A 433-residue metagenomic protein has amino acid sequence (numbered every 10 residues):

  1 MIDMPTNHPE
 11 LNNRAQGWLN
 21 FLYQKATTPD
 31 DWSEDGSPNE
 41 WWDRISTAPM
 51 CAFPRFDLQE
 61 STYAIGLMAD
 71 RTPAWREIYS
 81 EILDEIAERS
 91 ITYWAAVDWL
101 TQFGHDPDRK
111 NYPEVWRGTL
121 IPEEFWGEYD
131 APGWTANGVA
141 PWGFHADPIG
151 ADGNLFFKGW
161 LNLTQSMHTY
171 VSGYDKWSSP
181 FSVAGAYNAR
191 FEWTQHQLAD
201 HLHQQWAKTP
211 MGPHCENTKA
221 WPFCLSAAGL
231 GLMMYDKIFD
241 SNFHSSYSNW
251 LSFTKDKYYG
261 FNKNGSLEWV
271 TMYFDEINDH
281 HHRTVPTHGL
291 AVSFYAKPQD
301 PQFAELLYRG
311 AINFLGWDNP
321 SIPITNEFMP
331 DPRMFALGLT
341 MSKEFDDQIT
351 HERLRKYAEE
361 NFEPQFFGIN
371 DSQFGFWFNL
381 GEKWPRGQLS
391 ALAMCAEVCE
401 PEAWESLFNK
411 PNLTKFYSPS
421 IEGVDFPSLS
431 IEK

Functional and structural regions predicted by a protein language model:
M1-S46, M50-L58, T62, L67 (+4 more regions): Terminal, non-catalytic domain-edge segments
I2-T6, R44-I86, P210-D240, S248-S252 (+1 more regions): Extended hydrophobic/aromatic-rich secondary-structure runs
H8, N12-Y23, T62, R76-W94 (+8 more regions): Hydrophobic core segments within long, regular secondary-structure runs in both alpha- and beta-rich folds
R44-A52, H145-D152, A189, G212-P222 (+4 more regions): Short, solvent-exposed segments of well-ordered alpha helices
P73-A220, S226, G265-E268: Extended ligand-binding groove/face enriched in aromatic
R89-Q102, Y258-G265, N319-S321, P364-D371: Boundary/linker segments of alpha-helical solenoid repeat arrays
A186-Q197, H201, Q205-R333: Extended ligand-binding clefts on enzyme/binding-domain cores
